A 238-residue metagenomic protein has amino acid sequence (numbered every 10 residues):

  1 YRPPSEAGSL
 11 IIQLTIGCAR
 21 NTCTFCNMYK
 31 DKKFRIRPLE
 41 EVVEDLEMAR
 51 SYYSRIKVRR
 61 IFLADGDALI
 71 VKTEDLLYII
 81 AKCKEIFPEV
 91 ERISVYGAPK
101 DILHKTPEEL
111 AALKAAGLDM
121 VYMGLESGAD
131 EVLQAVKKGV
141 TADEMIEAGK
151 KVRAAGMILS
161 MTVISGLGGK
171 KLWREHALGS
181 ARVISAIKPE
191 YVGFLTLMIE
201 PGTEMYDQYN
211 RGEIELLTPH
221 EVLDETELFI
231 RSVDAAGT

Functional and structural regions predicted by a protein language model:
P4-E44: Canonical Radical SAM [4Fe-4S] cluster-binding loop centered on the CxxxCxxC motif and its immediate flanking residues
L10-I12, I61, E91-G97, V121-M123 (+3 more regions): Hydrophobic faces of well-ordered beta-strands that scaffold small-molecule active sites in alpha/beta enzyme cores
C18, C26, V42, L63 (+6 more regions): Conserved, mostly hydrophobic/aromatic
N27, Y206-E213: Short glycine/proline- and charge-enriched loop/turn segments that cap or connect secondary-structure elements
F34-E41, V71, D75, V136-E144 (+2 more regions): Alpha-helix N-cap and loop-to-helix initiation/capping positions
I36, Y96-L103, G168-E175: Active-site mouth loops of central-metabolism enzymes
S51-A154: Conserved SAM/AdoMet-binding glycine-rich loop
M120, D143-M205, P219-T238: Conserved C-terminal portion of the radical SAM core fold that forms the substrate/S-adenosylmethionine-binding
